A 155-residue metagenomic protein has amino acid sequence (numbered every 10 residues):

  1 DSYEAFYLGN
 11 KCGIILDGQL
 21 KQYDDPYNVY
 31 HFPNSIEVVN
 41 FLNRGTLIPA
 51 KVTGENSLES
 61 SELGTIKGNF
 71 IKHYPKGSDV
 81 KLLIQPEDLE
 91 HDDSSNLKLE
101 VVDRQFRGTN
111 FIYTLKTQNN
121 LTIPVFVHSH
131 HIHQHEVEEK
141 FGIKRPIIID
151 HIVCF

Functional and structural regions predicted by a protein language model:
D1-G64: Internal alpha/beta loop-helix hairpins
G45, E55-F155: Non-catalytic connector elements of ABC transporters
